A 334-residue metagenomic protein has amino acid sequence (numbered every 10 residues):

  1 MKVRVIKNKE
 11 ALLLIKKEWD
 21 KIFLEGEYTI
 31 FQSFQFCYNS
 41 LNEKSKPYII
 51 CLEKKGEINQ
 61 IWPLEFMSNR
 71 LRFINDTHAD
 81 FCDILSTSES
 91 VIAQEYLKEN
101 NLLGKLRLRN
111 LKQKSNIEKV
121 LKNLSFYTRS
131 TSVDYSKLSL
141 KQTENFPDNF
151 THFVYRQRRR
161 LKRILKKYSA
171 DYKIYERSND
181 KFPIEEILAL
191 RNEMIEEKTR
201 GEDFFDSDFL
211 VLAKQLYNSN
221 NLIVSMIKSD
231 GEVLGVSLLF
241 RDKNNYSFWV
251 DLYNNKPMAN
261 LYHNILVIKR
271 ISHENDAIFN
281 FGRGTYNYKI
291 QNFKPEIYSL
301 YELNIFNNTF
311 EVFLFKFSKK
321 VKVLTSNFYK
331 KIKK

Functional and structural regions predicted by a protein language model:
K2, F66, K119-N149, I223 (+2 more regions): Active-site/acyl-donor-binding loops of N-acyltransferases
V3-K55, N59-L71, L111-N116, F126-S130 (+1 more regions): A conserved beta-strand-loop-helix scaffold within acyl/acetyltransferase catalytic domains
F23, R191-K198, I271, N275 (+2 more regions): A generic secondary-structure signal for well-formed alpha-helical elements
S45-P47, L102-K105, L222, D276-A277: Short, high-confidence coil segments that cap the C-terminus of an alpha-helix and link into the following beta-strand
T77-S90, V250-M258: A short, internal acetyl-CoA/4′-phosphopantetheine-binding micro-motif in the GNAT/acyltransferase core
S90-K141: Non-catalytic accessory segments adjacent to catalytic cores
A93-K98, D203-F315: Aromatic (often tryptophan-rich) hydrophobic motifs at membrane interfaces
